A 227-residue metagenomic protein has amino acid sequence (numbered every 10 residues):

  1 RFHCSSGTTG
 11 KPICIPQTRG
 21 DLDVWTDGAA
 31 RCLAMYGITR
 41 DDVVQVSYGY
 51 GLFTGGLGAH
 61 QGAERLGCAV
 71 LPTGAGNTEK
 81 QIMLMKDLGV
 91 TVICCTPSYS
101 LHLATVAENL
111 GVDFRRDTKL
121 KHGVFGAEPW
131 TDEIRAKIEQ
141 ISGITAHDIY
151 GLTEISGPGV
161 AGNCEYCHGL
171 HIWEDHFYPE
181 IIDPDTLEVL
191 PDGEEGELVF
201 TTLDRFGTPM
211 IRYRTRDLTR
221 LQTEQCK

Functional and structural regions predicted by a protein language model:
F2, A29, H60, R135: Generic structural marker for isolated residues within well-ordered, non-membrane alpha-helices of soluble domains
F2-P16: Conserved adenylation A10 loop of the ANL superfamily
C4-G7, C32-T39, L84: Short, charge-rich binding segments
T9-P12, G51, T153: Gly/Ser/Thr-rich beta-alpha loop segments that engage phosphate groups in nucleotides
C14-Y36: Conserved structural elements of the adenylate-forming
L22, G49-G51, S98-Y99: Short glycine-enriched loops at secondary-structure junctions
A34-V70: Conserved AMP-binding loop of ANL adenylate-forming enzymes
L66-K227: Active-site glycine/GP-rich loop and adjacent strand/helix microenvironment that borders small-molecule binding pockets
